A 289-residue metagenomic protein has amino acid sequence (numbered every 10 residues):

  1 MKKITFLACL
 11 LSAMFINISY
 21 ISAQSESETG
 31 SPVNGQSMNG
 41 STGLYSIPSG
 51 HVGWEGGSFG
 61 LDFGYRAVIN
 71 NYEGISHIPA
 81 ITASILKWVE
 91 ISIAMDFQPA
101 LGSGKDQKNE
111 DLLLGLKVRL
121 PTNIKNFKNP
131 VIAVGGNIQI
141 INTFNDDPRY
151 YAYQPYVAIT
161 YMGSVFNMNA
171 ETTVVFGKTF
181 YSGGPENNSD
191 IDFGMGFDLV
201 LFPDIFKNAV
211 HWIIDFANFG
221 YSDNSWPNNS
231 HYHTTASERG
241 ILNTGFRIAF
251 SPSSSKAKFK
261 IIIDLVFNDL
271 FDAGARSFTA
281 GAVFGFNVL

Functional and structural regions predicted by a protein language model:
M1-I4: Positively charged n-region of N-terminal signal peptides that target proteins for export
A8-N17: Bacterial N-terminal signal peptides
A23-P155, T160-V165, D204-F206, F219-S237 (+6 more regions): Transmembrane beta-barrel domains of Gram-negative outer membranes and organellar outer membranes
A158-A209, F216: Histidine/lysine/aspartate-rich catalytic loop segments that bind and position anionic ligands
D272-F278: Short coil/turn motifs that N-cap or connect alpha-helices
T279-G285: Short, basic/aromatic-enriched C-terminal tail that caps enzymatic domains
